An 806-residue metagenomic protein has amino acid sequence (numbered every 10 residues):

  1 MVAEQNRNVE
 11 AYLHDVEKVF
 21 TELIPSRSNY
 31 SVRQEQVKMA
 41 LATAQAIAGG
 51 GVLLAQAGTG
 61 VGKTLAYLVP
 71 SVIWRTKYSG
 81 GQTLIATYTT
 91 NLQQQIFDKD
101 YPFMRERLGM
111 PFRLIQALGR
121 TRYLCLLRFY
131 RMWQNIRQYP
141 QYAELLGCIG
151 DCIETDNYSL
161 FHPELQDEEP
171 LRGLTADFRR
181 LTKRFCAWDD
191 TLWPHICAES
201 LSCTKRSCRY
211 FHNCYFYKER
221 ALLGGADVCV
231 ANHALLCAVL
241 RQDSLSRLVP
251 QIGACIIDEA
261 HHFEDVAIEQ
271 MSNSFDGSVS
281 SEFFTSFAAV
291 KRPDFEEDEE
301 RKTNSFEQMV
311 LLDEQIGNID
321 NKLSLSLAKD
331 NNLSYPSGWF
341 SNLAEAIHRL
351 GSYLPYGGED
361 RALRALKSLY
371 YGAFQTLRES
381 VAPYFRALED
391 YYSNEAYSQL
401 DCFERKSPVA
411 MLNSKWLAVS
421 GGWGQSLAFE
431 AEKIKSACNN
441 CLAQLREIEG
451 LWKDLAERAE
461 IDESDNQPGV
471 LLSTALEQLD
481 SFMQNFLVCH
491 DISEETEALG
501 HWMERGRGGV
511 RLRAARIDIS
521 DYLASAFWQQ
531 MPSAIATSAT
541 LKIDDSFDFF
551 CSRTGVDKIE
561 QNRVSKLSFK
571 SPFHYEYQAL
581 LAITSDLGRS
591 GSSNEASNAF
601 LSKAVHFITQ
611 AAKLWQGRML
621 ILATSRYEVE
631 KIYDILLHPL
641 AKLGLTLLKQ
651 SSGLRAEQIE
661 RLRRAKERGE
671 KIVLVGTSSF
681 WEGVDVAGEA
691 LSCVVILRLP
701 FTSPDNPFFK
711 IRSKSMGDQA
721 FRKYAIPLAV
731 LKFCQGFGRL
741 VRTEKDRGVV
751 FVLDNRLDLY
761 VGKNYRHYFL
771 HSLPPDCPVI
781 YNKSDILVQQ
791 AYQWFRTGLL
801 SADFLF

Functional and structural regions predicted by a protein language model:
V2-P25, S31, G80-D227, A288-R364 (+1 more regions): A substrate-engagement module of RecA-like helicase motors
G49-V69: Walker A/P-loop
Y67, I73, Q94, K99-P102 (+4 more regions): Signature of the SF2 helicase/ATPase Hel1-core->accessory helical subdomain module
Q82-N91, I535-A539, G617-T624, E628 (+1 more regions): Conserved RecA-like ASCE P-loop NTPase motor core of nucleic-acid helicases/translocases
P194-D227, C237-S246, I434-S585, A599-F600 (+3 more regions): A contiguous, basic/glycine-rich beta-loop/short-helix subdomain that forms a polymer-engagement track
T584-N598, S652-D758: Conserved RecA-like P-loop NTPase helicase motor core
T584-T624: Conserved interdomain hinge at the start of the Helicase C-terminal
T624-S651: Conserved helicase motor "Helicase C" RecA-like lobe of SF1/SF2 P-loop NTPases
